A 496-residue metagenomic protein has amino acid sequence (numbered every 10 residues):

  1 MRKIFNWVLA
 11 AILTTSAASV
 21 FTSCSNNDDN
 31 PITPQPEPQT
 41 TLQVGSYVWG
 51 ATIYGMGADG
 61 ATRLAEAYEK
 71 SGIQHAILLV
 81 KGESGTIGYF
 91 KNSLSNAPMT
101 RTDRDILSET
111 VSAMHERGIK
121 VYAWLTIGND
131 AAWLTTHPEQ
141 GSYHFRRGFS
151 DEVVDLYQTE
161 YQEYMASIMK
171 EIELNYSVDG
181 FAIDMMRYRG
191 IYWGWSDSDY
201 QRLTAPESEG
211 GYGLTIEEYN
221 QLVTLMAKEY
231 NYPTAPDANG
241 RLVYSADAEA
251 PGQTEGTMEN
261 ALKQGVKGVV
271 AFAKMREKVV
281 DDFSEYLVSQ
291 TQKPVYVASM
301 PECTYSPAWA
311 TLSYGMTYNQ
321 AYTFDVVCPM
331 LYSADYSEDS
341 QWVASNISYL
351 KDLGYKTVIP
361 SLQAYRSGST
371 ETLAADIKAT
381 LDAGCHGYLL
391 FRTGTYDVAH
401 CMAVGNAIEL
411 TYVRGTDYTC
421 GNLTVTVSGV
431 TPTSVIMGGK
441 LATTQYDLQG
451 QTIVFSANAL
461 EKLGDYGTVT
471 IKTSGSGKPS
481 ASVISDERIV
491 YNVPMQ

Functional and structural regions predicted by a protein language model:
S16-T40: Bacterial Sec-dependent N-terminal signal peptides
P36-A61, V297-P301, Y365: Boundary/entry segment of secreted carbohydrate-active catalytic domains
T40-Q43, Y47-Y54, Y122-Y176: Active-site-adjacent "subsite" loops/lids of carbohydrate-active enzymes
D59-G85, N175-G180, Q320-V326, A383-G387: Catalytic domains of carbohydrate-active enzymes, especially glycoside hydrolases
H75-I77, I106-R147, A182-R187: Glycine-rich, aromatic-flanked loop segments that form ligand/cofactor-binding clefts across common enzyme folds
G82-N129, A271-Q292: Aromatic-lined substrate-binding rim segments of carbohydrate-active enzymes
F149-A321, M330-S333: Polysaccharide-binding and catalytic clefts of secreted carbohydrate-active enzymes
Q320-Y349, L353-E409: Substrate-binding cleft of secreted/luminal carbohydrate-active enzymes
